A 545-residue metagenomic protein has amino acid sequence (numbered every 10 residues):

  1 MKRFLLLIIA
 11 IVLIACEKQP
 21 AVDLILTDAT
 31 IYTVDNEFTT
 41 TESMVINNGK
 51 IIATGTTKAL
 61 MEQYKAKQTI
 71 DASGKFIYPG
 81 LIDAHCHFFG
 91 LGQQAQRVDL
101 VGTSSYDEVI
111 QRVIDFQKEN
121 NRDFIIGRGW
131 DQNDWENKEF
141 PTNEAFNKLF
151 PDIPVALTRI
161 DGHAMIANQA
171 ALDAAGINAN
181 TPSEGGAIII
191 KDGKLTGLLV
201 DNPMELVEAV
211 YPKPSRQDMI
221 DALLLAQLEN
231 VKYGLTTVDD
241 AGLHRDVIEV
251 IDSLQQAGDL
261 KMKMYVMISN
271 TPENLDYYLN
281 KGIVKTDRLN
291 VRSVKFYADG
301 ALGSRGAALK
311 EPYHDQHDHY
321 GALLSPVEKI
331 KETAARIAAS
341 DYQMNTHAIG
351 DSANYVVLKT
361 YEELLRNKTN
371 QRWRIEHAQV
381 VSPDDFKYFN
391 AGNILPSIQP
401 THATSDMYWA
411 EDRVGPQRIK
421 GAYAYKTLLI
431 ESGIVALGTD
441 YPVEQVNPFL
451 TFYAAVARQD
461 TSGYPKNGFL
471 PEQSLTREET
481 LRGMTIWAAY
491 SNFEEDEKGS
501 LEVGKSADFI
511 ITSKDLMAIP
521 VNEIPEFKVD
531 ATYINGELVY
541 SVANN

Functional and structural regions predicted by a protein language model:
K2-I9: Sec-dependent signal peptide recognition, specifically the positively charged N-region followed immediately by
V12-A15: C-terminal motif of bacterial Sec signal peptides marking the signal peptidase cleavage site
E17-D28, Y32, N36-Y277, F296 (+7 more regions): Divalent metal-binding segments
D221, A335-M344, S352-W373, H377 (+6 more regions): His/Asp/Glu-enriched, well-ordered alpha-helical/loop segment that forms or immediately abuts the divalent-metal
L254-G258, K281-L289, K368, F389-N393: Acidic (Asp/Glu)-rich catalytic clusters
N274-Y277, D406-A410, N447, V542-N544: Short, charged, surface-exposed secondary-structure boundary motifs
L289-G306, N393-T404: Non-cysteine beta-strand/loop elements that form the S-adenosyl-L-methionine
